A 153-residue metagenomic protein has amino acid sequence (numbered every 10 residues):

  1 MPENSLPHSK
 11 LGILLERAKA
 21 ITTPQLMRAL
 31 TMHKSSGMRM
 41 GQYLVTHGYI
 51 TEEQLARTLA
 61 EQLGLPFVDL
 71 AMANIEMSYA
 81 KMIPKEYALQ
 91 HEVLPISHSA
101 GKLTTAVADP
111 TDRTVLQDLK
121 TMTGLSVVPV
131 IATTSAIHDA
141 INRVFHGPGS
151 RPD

Functional and structural regions predicted by a protein language model:
M1-E3, M27-M32: Short, recurring structural edge motifs at helix starts
S5-L14, S36-Y43: Short, solvent-exposed linear patches
R17, G41-L125, R143, G147: Polyanionic, low-complexity intrinsically disordered segments
A29-S36, A71: Short acidic/polar beta-strand-loop edge motifs in secreted extracellular and Gram-negative envelope-associated
S126-T133: Short hydrophobic alpha-helical runs that function as membrane-insertion/retention elements
H138-D153: Short, low-order "capping/linker" segments at domain edges
